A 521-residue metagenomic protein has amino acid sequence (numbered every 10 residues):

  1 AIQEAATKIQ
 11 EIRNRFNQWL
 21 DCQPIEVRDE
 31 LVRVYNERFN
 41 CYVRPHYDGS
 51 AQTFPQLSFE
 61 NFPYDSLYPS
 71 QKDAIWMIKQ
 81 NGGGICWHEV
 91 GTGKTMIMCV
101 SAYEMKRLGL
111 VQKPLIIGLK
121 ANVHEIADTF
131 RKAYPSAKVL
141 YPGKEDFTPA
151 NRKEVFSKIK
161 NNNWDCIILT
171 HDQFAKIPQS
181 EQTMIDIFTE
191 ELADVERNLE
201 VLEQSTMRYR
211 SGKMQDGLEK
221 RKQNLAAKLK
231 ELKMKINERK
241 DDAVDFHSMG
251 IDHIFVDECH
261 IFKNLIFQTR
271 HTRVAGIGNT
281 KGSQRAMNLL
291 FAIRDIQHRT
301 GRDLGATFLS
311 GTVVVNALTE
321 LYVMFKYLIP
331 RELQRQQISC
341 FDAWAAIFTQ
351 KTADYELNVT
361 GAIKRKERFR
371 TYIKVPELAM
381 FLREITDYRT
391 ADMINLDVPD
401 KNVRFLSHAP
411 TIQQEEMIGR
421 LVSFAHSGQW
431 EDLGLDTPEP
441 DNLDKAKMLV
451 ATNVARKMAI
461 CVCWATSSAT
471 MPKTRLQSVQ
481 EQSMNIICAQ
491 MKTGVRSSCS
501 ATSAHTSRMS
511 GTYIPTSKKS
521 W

Functional and structural regions predicted by a protein language model:
A1-F39: N-terminal accessory nucleic-acid engagement/regulatory domains that precede and modulate ATP-driven motor cores
Y42-W87: Conserved pre-motif I regulatory segment
N81-S101: Walker A/P-loop
I97-D128, S136-A137, T300-L304: Conserved SF1/SF2 helicase motif Ia
Q112-L119, V495-S503: Conserved RecA-like ASCE P-loop NTPase motor core of nucleic-acid helicases/translocases
A121-F147, E154, K158-N161, L328-E332 (+1 more regions): Conserved helix-turn-beta segment of the N-terminal RecA-like "Helicase ATP-binding" lobe in SF1/SF2 helicases
R152-L199, Q204-T206, K213-D216, K220-H253 (+4 more regions): Inter-lobe coupling linker of SF2 helicases/translocases
S503-W521: Conserved helicase motor "Helicase C" RecA-like lobe of SF1/SF2 P-loop NTPases
